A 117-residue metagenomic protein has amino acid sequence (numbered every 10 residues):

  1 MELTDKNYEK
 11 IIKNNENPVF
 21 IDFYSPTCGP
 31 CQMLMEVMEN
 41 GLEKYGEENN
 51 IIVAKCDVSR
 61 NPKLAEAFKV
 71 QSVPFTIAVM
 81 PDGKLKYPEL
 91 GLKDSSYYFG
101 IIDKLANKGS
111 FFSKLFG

Functional and structural regions predicted by a protein language model:
M1-D5, F23, M35-K63: Thiol-based oxidoreductase modules, predominantly thioredoxin-like and allied folds used for disulfide exchange
M1-P18: A short beta-strand-turn-helix
E9, G29, E39, S59 (+1 more regions): Nucleotide phosphate-binding site architecture
E16, Y24-T27, S72: Short pre-active-site segment immediately N-terminal to redox-active cysteine/selenocysteine motifs in thiol-based
T27-L34: Short, thiol/selenol-centered motifs that function as redox-active sites or metal-ligating centers
A67-Q71: A short glycine-leucine-enriched loop at secondary-structure breakpoints that most characteristically corresponds
S72, I77-K114: Non-catalytic, surface beta->alpha helical segment in thiol-disulfide oxidoreductase systems
